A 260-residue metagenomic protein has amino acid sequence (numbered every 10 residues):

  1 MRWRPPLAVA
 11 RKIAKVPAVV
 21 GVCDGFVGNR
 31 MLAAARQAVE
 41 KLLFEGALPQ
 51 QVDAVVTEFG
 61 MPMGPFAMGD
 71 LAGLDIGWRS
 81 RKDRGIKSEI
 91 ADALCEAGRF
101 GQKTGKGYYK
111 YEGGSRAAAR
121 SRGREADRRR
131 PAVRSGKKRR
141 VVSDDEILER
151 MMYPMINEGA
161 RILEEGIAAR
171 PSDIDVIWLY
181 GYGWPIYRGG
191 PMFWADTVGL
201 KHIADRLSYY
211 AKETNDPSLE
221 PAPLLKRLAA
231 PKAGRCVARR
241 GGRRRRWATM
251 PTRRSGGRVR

Functional and structural regions predicted by a protein language model:
M1-G242: N-terminal glycine-rich phosphate-binding loop for ADP-containing cofactors
R258-V259: Short, intrinsically disordered C-terminal tails of secreted or membrane-associated proteins
